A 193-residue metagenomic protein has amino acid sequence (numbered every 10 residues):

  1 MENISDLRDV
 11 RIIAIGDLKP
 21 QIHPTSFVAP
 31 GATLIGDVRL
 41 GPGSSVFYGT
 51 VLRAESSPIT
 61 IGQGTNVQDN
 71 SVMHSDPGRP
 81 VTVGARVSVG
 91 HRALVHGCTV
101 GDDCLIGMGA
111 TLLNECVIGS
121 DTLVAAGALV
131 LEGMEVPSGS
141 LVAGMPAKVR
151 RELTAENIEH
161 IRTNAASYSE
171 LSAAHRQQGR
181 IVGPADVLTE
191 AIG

Functional and structural regions predicted by a protein language model:
M1-Q21, E55, I61-Q63, D69-S71 (+2 more regions): Glycine-rich hexapeptide-repeat left-handed beta-helix
D17, I22-N66, N70-S75: A positional/architectural concept
